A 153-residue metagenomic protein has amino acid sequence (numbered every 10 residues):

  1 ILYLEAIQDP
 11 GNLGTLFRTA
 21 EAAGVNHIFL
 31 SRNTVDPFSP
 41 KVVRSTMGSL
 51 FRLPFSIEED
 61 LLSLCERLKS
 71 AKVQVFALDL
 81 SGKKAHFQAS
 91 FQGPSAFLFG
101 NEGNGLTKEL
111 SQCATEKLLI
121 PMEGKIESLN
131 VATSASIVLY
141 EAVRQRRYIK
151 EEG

Functional and structural regions predicted by a protein language model:
I1-G153: Post-transcriptional modification and biogenesis factors for structured RNAs of the translation apparatus
